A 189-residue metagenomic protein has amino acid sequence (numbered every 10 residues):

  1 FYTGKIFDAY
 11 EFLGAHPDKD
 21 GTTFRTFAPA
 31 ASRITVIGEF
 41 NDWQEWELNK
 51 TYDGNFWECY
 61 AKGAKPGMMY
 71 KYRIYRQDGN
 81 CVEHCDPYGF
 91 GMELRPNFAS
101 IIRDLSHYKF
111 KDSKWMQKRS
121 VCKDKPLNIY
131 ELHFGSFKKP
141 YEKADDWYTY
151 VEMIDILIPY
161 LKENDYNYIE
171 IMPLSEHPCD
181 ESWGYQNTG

Functional and structural regions predicted by a protein language model:
F1-T23, W43, T51-E131, S136-D145 (+1 more regions): The feature marks proteins involved in alpha-glucan
T26, Y72, L132, L161 (+1 more regions): Conserved, mostly hydrophobic/aromatic
F27-I34, N41-W43: Short proline/glycine-enriched turn/loop motifs at strand-loop junctions of beta-rich domains
A30-A31, F134-K139, S175-H177: Short, solvent-exposed loop/turn segments at secondary-structure junctions
I34-V36, Y70: Short beta-strand elements bearing conserved aromatic residues within extracellular beta-rich modules
I37, G135, M172: Conserved residues at the C-terminal ends of beta-strands
Y52, D155-H177: Catalytic domains of carbohydrate-active enzymes, especially glycoside hydrolases
N128, K143-D146, H177-G189: Aromatic- and acidic-residue-enriched carbohydrate-binding clefts of CAZyme catalytic domains
